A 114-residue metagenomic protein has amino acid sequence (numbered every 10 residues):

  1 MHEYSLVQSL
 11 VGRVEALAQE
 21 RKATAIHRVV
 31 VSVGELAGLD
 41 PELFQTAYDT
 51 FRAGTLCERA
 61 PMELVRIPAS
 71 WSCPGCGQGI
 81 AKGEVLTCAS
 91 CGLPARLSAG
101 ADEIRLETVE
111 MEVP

Functional and structural regions predicted by a protein language model:
M1-E58: Long, charged N-terminal interaction/targeting segments
S32-L36, V65-A69, V109: Short loop/turn motifs enriched for small/polar and acidic residues
C57-L64, S72-G79: Short, intrinsically disordered, charge-biased short linear motifs at domain edges
I67-P68, K82-G83, A101: Flanking scaffold residues of small Cys/His-coordinated metal-binding clusters
W71, L86, I104: Cys/His-enriched microdomains
C73, C88-C91: Short cysteine-rich clusters marking metal-coordination/redox-active sites
G79-A81, R96-L97: Short functional micro-motifs and their immediate structural scaffolds
G92-P114: Short microdomains enriched in Cys/His and/or Lys/Arg
